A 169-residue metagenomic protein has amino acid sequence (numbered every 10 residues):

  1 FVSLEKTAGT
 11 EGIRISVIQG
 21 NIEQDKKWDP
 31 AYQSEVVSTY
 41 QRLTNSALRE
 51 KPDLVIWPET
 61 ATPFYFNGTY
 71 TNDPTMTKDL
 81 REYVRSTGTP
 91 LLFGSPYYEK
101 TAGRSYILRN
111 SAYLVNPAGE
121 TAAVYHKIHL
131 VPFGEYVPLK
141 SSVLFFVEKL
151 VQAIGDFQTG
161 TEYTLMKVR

Functional and structural regions predicted by a protein language model:
F1-R169: Enzyme catalytic cores with a strong preference for nitrogen-chemistry domains
